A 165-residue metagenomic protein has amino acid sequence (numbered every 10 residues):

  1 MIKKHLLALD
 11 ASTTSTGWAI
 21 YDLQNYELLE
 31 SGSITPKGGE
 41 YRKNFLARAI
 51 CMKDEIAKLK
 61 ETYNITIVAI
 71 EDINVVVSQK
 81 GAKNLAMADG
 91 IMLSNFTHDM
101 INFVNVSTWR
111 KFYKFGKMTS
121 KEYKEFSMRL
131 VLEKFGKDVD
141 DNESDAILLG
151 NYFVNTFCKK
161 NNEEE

Functional and structural regions predicted by a protein language model:
M1-E165: Phosphate- and other anionic-substrate recognition elements at nucleic-acid/protein interfaces
